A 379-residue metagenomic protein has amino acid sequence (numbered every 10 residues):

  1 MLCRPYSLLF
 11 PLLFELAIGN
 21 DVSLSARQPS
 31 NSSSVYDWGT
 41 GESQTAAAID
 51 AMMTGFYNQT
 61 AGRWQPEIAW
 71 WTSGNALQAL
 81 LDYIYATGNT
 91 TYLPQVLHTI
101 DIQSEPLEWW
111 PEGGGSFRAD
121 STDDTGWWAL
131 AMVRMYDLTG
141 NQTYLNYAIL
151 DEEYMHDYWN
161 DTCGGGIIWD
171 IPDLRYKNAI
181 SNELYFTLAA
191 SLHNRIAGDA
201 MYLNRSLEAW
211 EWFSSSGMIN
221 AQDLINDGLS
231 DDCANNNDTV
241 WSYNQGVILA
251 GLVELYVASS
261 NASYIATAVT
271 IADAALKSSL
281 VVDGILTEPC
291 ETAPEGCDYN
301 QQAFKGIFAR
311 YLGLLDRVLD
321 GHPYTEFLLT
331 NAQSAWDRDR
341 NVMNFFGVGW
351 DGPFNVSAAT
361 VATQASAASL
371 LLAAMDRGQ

Functional and structural regions predicted by a protein language model:
M1-Q28: Fungal secretory targeting signals
P29-D123, W127, M135-L138, Y144 (+4 more regions): CBM-like carbohydrate-recognition segments
L81-Y85, V133, D137, A190-N194 (+2 more regions): Tandem alpha-helical RNA-recognition repeat domains
H98, I102, L150-Y154, S191 (+5 more regions): The canonical alpha-helical register within tetratricopeptide repeats
P111-G114, R118, D161, M218-Q222: Flexible helix-coil transition and linker loops at the boundaries of alpha-helical arrays
L145-N146, L150-F213: Aromatic- and glycine-enriched pocket-lining scaffold segments that form the walls of small-molecule binding clefts
N182, L188-H193, A200-L255, A275: Active-site cradle of extracellular carbohydrate-active enzymes
